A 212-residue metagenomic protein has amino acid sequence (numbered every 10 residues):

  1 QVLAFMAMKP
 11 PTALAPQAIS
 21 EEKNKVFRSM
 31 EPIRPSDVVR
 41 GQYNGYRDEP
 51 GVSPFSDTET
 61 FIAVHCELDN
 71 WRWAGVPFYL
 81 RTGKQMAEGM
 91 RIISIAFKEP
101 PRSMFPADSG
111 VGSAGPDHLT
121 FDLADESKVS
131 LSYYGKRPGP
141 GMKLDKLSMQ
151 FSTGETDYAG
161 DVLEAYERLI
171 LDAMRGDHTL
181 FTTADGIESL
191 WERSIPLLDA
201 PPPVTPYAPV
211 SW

Functional and structural regions predicted by a protein language model:
Q1-W212: Secretory/organelle targeting and membrane-embedding segments
